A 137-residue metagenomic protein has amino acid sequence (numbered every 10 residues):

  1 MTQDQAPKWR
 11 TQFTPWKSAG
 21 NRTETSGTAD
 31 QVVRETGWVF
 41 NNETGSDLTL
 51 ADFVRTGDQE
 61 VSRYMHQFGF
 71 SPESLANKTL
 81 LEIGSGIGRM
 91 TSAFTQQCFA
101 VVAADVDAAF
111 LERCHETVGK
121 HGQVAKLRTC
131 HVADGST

Functional and structural regions predicted by a protein language model:
M1-D47: N-terminal, positively charged/glycine-rich alpha-helical extensions of SAM-dependent methyltransferases
T2, A6, G57-V61, D107: A structural signal for well-ordered alpha-helical scaffolds and beta->alpha junctions
G45-D58: Class I SAM-dependent methyltransferase Rossmann-like catalytic core, especially the SAM/SAH-binding loop
R55-N77: Conserved alpha-helix/loop element of class I SAM-dependent methyltransferases that forms part of the SAM/SAH-binding
G57, G84-G88, A103: Glycine-centered flexibility sites
A76-G86: Conserved class I S-adenosyl-L-methionine
R89, A93-G135: Class I SAM-dependent methyltransferase SAM/SAH-binding core
